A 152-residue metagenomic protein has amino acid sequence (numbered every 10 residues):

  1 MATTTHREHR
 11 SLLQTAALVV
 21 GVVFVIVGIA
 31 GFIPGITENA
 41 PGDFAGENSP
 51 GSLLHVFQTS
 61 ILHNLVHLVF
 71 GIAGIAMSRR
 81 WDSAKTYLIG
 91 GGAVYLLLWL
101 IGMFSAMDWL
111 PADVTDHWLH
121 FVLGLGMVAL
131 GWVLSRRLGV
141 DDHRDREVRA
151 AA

Functional and structural regions predicted by a protein language model:
A2-A152: Membrane-interface extramembranous regions
